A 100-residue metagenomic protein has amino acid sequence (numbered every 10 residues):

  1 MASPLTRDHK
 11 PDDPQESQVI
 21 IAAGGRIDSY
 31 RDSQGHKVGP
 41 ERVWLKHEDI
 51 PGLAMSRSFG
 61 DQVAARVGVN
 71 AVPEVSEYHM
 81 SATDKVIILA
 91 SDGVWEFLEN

Functional and structural regions predicted by a protein language model:
M1-N100: PP2C/PPM-type serine/threonine phosphatase catalytic core, specifically the conserved beta-strand-loop-alpha-helix
